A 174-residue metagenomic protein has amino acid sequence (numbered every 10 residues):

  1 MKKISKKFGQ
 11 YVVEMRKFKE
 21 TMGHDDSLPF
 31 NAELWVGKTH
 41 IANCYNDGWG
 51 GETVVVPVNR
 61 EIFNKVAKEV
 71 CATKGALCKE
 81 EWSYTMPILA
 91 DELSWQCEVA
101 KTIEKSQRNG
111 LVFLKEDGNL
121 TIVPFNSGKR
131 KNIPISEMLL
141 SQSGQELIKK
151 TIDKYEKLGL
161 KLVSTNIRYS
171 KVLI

Functional and structural regions predicted by a protein language model:
M1-I174: Terminal leader/tail segments of proteins
